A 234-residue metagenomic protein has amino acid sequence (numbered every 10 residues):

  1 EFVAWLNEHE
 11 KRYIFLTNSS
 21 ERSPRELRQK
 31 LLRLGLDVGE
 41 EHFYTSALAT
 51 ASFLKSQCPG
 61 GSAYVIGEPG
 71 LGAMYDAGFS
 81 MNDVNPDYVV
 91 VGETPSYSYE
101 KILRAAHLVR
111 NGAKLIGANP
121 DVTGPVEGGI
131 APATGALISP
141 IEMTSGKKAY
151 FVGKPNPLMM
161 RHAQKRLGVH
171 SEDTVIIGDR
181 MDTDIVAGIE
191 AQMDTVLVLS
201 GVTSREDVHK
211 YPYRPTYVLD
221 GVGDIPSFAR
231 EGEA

Functional and structural regions predicted by a protein language model:
F2-K11, R22-Y44, A51-A234: Asp-based, Mg2+/Mn2+-dependent phosphohydrolase catalytic module
S19: Conserved phosphate/oxyanion-binding catalytic-loop motifs
